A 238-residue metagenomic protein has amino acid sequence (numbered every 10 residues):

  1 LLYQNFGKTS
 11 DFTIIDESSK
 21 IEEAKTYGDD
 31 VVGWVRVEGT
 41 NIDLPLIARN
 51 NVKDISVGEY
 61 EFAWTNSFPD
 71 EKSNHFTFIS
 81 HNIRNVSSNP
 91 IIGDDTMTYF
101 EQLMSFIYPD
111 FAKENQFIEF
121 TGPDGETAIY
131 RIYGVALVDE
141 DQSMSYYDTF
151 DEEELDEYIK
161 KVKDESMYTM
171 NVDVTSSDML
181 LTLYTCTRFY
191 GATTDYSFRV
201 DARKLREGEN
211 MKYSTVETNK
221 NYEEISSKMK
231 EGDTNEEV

Functional and structural regions predicted by a protein language model:
L1-V238: Solvent-exposed, non-transmembrane regions of membrane-associated and secreted proteins
